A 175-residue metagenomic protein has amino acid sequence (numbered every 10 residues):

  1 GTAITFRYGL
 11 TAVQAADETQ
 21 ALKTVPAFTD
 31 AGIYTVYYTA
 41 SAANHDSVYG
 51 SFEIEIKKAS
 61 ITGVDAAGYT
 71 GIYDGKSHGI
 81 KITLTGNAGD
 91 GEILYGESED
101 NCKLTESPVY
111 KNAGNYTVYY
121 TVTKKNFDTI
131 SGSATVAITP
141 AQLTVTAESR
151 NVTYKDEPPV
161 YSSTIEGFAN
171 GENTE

Functional and structural regions predicted by a protein language model:
G1-E175: Solvent-exposed beta-strand/loop surfaces, strongest in extracytoplasmic domains of secreted and cell-surface proteins
